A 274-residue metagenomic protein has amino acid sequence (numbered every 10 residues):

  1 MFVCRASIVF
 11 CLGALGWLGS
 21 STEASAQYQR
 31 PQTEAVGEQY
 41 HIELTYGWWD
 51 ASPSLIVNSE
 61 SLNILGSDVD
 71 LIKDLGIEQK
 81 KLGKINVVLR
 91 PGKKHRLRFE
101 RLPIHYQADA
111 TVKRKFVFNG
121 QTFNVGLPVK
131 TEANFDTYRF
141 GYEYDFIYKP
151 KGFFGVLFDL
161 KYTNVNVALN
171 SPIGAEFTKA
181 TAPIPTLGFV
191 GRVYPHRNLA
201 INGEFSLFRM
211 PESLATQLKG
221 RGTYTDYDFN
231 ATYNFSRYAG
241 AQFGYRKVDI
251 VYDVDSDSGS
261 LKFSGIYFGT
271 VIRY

Functional and structural regions predicted by a protein language model:
M1-E38: Cleavable N-terminal export/targeting peptides
S25-I104, R273-Y274: Short glycine/proline- and aromatic-enriched beta-strand/turn motifs that initiate or cap beta-hairpins
Y28-T33, P91-K93, E143-Y148, R192-R197 (+3 more regions): Outer-membrane beta-barrel proteins
Q39-H41, K80-K84, F135-R139, A182-T186 (+2 more regions): Transmembrane beta-barrel architecture of outer-membrane proteins
L44-D50, F99-P103, V156-Y162, G203-L207 (+3 more regions): Transmembrane beta-barrel strands of outer-membrane/channel proteins
L44-Y46, I85-L89, F140-Y144, F158-L160 (+4 more regions): Residues on the lipid-exposed face of transmembrane beta-strands in outer-membrane beta-barrel proteins
S52-K80, P103-F135, Y162-A182, M210-G220 (+1 more regions): Extracellular/periplasm-exposed beta-strand and loop segments of Gram-negative cell-envelope proteins, dominated by
K94-L97, P150-F154, R197-I201, R237-A241: Repeated loop/turn-to-beta-strand initiation elements of outer-membrane beta-barrel proteins
